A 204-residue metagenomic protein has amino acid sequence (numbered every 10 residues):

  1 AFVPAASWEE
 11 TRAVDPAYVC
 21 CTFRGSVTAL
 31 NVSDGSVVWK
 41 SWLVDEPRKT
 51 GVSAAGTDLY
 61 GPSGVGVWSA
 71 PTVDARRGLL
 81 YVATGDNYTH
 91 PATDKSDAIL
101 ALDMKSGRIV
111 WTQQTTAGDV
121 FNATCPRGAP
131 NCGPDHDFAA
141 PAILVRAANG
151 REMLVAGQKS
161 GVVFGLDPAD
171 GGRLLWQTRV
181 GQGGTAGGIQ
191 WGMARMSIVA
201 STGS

Functional and structural regions predicted by a protein language model:
A1, E10-T11, P16-P62, D74-L80 (+2 more regions): Extracytoplasmic/lumenal domain signature
S7, D86: Residue-level signal for short, function-critical loop segments
